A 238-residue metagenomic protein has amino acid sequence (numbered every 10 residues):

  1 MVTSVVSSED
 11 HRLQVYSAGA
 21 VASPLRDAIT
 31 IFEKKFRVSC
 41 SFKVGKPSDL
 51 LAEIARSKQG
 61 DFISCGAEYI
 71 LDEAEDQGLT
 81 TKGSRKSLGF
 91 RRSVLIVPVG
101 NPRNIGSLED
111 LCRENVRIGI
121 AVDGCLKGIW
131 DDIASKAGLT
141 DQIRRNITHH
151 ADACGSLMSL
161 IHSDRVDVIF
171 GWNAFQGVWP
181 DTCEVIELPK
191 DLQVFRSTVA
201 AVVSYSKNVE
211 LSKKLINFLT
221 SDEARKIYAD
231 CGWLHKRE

Functional and structural regions predicted by a protein language model:
M1-K43, S48-K58, A67-Q77, K86-R91 (+1 more regions): Exported/periplasmic ABC-transporter solute-binding proteins
D61: Periplasmic binding protein-like
S64: Alpha-helical transition-metal enzyme core signature, strongest for iron centers
G83: Active-site phosphate-binding/coordination module
